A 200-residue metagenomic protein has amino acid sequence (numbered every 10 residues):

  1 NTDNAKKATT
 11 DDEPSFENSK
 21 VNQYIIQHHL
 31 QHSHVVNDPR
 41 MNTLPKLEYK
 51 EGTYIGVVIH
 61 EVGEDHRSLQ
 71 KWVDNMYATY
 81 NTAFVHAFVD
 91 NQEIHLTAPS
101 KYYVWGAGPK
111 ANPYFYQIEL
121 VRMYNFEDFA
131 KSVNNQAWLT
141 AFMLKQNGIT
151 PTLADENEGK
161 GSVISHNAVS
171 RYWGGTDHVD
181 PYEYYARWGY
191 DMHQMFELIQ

Functional and structural regions predicted by a protein language model:
N1-H32, K50-E51, F126-Q200: Basic/polar, cationic surfaces and motifs that engage anionic cell-wall and phosphate/carboxylate ligands
N1-P109, D180: N-terminal catalytic cores of peptidoglycan-degrading enzymes
V58, Q117-E119, I164: Soluble periplasmic/extracytoplasmic beta-strand elements of cell-envelope proteins
T82, Q92, P113, K131-W138: Short, well-structured alpha-helical interface segments that form or flank functional binding sites
P109-I118: Short coil-to-beta-strand
Q117-D128: Substrate-binding clefts and substrate-entry loops adjacent to catalytic sites of polymer-processing enzymes acting on
